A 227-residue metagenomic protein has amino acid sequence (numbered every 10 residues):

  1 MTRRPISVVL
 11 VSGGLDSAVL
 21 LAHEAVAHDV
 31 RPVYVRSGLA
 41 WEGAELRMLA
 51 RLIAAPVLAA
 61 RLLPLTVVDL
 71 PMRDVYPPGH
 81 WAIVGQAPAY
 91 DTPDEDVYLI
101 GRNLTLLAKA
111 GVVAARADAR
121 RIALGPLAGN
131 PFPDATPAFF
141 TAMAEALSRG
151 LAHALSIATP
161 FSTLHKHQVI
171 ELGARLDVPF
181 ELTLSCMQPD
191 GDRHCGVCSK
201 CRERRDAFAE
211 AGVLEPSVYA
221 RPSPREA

Functional and structural regions predicted by a protein language model:
M1-D177: ATP-dependent adenylation/nucleotidyltransferase module used to activate substrates
E24-A25, L49, R121, L184 (+3 more regions): Amphipathic, positively biased hydrophobic alpha-helical segments used for protein targeting and membrane insertion
V67-V68, P179-M187: Conserved S-adenosyl-L-methionine
V75-Y76, W81-I83, C186, F208 (+1 more regions): Short clusters of hydrophobic/aromatic residues that line enzyme substrate/ligand-binding pockets
H167, E181-L184, R193-S199: Cys/His-enriched microdomains
R175, D190-R193, S199-P224: Iron-sulfur (Fe-S) cluster-binding segments and ferredoxin-like electron-carrier domains, especially [2Fe-2S]
